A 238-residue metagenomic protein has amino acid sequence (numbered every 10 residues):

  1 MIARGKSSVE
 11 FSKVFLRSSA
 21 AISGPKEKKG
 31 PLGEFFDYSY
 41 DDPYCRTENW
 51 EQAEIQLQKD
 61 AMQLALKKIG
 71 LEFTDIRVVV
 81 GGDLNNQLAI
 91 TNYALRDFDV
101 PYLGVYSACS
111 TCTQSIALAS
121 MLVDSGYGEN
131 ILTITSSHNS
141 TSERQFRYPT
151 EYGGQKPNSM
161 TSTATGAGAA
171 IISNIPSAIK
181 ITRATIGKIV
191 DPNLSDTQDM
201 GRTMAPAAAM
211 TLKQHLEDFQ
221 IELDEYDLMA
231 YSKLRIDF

Functional and structural regions predicted by a protein language model:
M1-E51, Y148-Q214, D218: Condensing-enzyme catalytic core mediating Claisen C-C bond formation in acyl metabolism
G5-E10, E72, A94-D97, T111 (+3 more regions): Solvent-exposed alpha-helices and their adjacent loops that cap or buttress functional pockets in soluble metabolic
L16, W50-A108, E225-F238: Conserved beta-ketoacyl condensing-enzyme motif
R17, G81-G82, I131-S137: Short beta-strand segments
L32-F35, T91-P101, V123-S125, F146-Q155: A glycine- and small-aliphatic-rich helix-loop capping segment at beta-alpha/alpha-beta transitions that lines
E54-G70, L118, T203-D218: Short, well-ordered amphipathic alpha-helical segments that serve as non-catalytic structural scaffolds within diverse
Y106-T133, I172: Active-site-proximal alpha-helical scaffold in enzymes
A205-K233, D237: Oxyanion-binding "anion nests"
